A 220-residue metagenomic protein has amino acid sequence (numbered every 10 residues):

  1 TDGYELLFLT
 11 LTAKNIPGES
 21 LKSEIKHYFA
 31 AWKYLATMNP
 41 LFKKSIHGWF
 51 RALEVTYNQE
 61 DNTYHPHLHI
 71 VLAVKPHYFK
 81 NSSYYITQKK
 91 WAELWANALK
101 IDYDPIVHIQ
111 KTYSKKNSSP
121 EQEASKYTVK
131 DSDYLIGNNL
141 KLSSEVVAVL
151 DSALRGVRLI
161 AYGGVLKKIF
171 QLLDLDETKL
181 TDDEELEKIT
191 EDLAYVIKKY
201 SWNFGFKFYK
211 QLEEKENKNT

Functional and structural regions predicted by a protein language model:
T1-Y64, V74-T220: Right-hand nucleic-acid polymerase module
I70: Cys/His-coordinated zinc-finger cores
